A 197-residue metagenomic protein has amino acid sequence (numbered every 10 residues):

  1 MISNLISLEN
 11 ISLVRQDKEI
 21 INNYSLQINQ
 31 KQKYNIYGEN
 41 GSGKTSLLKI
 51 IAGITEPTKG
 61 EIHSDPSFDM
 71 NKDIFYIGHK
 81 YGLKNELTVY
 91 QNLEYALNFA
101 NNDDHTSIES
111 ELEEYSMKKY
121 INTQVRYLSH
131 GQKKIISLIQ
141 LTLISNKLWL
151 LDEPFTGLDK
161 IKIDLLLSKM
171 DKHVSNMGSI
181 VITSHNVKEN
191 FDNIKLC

Functional and structural regions predicted by a protein language model:
Y37-E39: The feature captures the beta-strand-to-loop junction immediately N-terminal to the Walker
A52: Helix-to-loop junction immediately C-terminal to a conserved catalytic motif
P57-K72: Conserved ABC transporter NBD signature motif
K80, N85-N102: Q-loop/switch helix immediately C-terminal to the Walker
H105-Y120: Conserved ABC ATPase "signature" region
Q124-H130: Conserved ABC ATPase signature
L143-K147: A short, proline-enriched helix->beta-strand linker immediately N-terminal to the Walker B motif in ABC-type P-loop
W149-E153: Catalytic Walker B motif of ABC-type/P-loop ATPase nucleotide-binding domains
